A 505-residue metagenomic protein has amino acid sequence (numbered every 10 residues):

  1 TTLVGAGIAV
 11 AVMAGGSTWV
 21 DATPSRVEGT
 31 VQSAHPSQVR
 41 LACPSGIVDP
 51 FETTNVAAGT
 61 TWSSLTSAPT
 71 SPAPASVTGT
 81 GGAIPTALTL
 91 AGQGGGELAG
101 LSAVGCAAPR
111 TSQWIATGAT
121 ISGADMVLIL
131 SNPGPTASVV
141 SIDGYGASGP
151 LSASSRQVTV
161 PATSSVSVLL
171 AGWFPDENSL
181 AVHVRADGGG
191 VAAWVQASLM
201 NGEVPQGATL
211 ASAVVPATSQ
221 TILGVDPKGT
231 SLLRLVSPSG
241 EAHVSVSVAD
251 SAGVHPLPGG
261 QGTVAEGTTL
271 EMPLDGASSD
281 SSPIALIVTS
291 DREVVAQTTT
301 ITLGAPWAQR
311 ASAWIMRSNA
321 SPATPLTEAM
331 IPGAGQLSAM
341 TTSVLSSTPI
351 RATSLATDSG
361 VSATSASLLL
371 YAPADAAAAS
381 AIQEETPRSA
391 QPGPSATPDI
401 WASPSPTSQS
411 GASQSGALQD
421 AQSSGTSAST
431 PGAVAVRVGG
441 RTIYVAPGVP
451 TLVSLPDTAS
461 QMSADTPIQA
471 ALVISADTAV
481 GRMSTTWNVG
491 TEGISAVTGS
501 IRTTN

Functional and structural regions predicted by a protein language model:
T1-G46, L90-I129, V191-P238, V294-A379 (+3 more regions): Conserved functional hotspot residues at active sites or interaction interfaces
G16-G105, A217-I222, P387-W401, S405 (+4 more regions): Extracytoplasmic low-complexity, Pro/Thr/Ser/Ala/Gly-rich segments that lie immediately after a secretion/anchoring
H35, L41, V127-L151, D187 (+5 more regions): Short acidic, flexible loop segments centered on an aromatic residue
G59-P69, G149-E177, A181, V254-S281 (+1 more regions): Intrinsically disordered, low-complexity Pro/Gly/Ser/Thr-rich segments with frequent PxxP/GP/PP motifs and embedded
T70, T80-I84, T89-V127, P135-V158 (+2 more regions): A general "mature secreted/periplasmic domain" signal
A73-L90, N178-D187, S282-R292, A459-W487: Short, aromatic- and glycine-rich surface loops/edge beta-strands on solvent-exposed regions
V127, P133-G134, S138-T221, P227-A242: Extracytoplasmic/periplasmic C-terminal soluble domains
S219-E293: Long, internal scaffold/assembly segments composed of regular secondary structure
